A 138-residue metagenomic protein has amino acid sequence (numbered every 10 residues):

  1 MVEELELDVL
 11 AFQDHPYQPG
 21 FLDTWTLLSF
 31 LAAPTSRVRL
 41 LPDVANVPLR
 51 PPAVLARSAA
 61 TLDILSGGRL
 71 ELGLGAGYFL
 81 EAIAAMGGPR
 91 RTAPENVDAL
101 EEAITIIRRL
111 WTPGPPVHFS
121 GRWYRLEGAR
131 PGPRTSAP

Functional and structural regions predicted by a protein language model:
M1-T35, A137: N-terminal beta1-alpha1-beta2 module of alpha/beta enzyme domains
L5-E6, P34-R37, G68, A103 (+2 more regions): Structured helix-beta-strand junction loops
L10-F12, R39-D43, L70-L74, P138: Hydrophobic faces of well-ordered beta-strands that scaffold small-molecule active sites in alpha/beta enzyme cores
Y17-P19, A45-P51: Glycine-rich "substrate-gating" loop/helix at the edge of Rossmann-like oxidoreductase active sites
L22-A45, A99-R109: Alpha-helix-loop-beta-strand connector modules within alpha/beta enzyme cores
P48-F119: Flexible, glycine-rich active-site loops centered on histidine and acidic residues that chelate a metal or position
G121-E127: Short gly/ser/thr-rich secondary-structure transition/capping motifs
E127-P138: Short, intrinsically disordered, charge-balanced linker/junction segments flanking boundaries in proteins
